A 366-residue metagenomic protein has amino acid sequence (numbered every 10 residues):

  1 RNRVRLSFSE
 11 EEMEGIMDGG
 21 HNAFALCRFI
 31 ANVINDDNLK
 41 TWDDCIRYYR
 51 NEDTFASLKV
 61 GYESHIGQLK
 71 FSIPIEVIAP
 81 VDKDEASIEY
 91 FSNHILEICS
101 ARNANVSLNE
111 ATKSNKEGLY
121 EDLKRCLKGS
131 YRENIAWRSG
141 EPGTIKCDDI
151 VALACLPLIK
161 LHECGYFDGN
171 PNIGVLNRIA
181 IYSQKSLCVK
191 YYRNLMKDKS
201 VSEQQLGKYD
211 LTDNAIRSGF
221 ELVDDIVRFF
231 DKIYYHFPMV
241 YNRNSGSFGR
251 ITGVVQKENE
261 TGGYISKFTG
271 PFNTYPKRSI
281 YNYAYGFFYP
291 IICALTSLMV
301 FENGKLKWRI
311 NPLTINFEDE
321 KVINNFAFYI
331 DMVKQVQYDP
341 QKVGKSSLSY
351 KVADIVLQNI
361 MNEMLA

Functional and structural regions predicted by a protein language model:
R1-E12: Short alpha-helix boundary/capping and kink motifs at helix termini
E11, G20-D44: Short active-site loop/helix that positions an aromatic residue
E14, D18, S279-F287: Secondary-structure capping and boundary motifs in well-ordered enzyme cores
G15-D18, N22, D44-R47, P74-V77: Long, hydrophobic, well-ordered secondary-structure blocks that form the structural core and pocket-lining surfaces
V33-L69: Short mixed-charge
I66-R278, N282, F301-F317, F326-Q337: Active-site-proximal loop/hinge segments that shape catalytic or ion-binding/gating pockets
C293-L295: Acidic, glycine-enriched active-site microenvironments
F328-A366: Eukaryote-biased recognition of C-terminal alpha-helical segments
